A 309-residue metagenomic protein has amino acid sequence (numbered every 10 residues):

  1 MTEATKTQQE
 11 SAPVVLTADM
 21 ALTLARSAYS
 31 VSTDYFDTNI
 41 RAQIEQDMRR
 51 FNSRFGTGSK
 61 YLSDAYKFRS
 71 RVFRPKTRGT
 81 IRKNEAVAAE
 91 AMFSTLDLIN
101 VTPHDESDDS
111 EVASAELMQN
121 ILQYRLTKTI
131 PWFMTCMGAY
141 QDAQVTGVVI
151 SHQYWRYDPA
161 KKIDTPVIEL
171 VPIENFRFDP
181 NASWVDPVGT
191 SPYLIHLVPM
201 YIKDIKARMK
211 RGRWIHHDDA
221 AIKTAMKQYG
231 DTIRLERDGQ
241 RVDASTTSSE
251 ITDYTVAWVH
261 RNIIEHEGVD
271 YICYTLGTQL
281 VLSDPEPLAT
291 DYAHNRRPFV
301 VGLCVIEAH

Functional and structural regions predicted by a protein language model:
M1-L282, P287-A289: Extended, helix-rich architectural segments
D284-H309: Structured mid-domain segments that build the active-site/substrate or prosthetic-cofactor binding neighborhood
